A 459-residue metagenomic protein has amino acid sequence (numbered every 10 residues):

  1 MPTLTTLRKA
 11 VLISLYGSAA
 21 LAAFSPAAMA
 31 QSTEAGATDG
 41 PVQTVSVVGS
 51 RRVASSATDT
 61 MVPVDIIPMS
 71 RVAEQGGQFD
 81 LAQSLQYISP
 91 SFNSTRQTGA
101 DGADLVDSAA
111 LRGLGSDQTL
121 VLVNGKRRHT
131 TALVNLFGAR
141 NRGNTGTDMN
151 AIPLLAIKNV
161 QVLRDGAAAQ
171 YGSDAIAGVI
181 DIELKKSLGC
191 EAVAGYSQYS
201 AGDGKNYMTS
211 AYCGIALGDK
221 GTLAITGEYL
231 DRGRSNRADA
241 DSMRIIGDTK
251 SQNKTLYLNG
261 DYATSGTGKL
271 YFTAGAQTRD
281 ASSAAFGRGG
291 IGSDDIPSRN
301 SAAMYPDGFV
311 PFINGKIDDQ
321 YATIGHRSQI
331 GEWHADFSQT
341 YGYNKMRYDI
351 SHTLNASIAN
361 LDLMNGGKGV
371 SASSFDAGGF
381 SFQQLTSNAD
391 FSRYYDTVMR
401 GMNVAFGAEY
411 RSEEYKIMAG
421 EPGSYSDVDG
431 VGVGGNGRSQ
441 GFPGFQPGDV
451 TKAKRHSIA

Functional and structural regions predicted by a protein language model:
M1-S84, I88, M149-I152, S210-I215 (+3 more regions): N-terminal Sec signal peptide and the immediately downstream disordered periplasmic leader that contains the TonB box
V53, Q83-T131: Extracytoplasmic beta-strand/coil segments of soluble accessory domains associated with Gram-negative outer-membrane
R128, G143-V193: A beta-strand signature from Gram-negative outer-membrane beta-barrel systems, especially the internal plug domain
L133-N135, R232-D241, Y271-S298, S338-S357 (+1 more regions): Outer-membrane beta-barrel and related beta-rich outer-membrane complex signature in Gram-negative bacteria
D174-I176, S197, D203-T209, K250-K254 (+3 more regions): Residues that define the transmembrane beta-barrel architecture of outer-membrane proteins
C190-A194, I225-G227, F272-A274, F337-Q339 (+1 more regions): Membrane-embedded beta-strand positions of outer-membrane beta-barrel proteins
E191, A201-D307, P311-G331: Transmembrane beta-barrel wall of Gram-negative outer-membrane proteins
S301, F309-A322, Y341, T353-A459: Outer-membrane beta-barrel transmembrane domain signature of Gram-negative proteins, especially the mid-to-C-terminal
